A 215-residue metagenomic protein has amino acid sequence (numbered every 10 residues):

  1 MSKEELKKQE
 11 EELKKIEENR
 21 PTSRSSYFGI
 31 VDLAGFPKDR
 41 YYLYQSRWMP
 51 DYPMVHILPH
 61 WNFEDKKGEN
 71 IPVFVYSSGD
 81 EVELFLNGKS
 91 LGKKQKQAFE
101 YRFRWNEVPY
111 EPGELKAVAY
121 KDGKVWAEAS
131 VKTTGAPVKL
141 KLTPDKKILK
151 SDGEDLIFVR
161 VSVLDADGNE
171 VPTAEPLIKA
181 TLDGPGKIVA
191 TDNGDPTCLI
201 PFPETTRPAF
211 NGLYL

Functional and structural regions predicted by a protein language model:
M1-Q97, R102-V125: Extended substrate-binding grooves/exosites of carbohydrate-active enzymes
F63-G68, I148-I157: Short, solvent-exposed loop/linker segments at the N-terminal edge of repeated beta-sheet extracellular domains
V73-S77, V118, E154-P172, I178: Beta-strand-rich structural segments
K96, V138-L142, A180-T197: Short aromatic-acidic-glycine turn motif
Q97-R104, T197-L215: Aromatic sugar-binding surface patches on proteins that engage polysaccharides or sugar-phosphate polymers
Y110-E114, E154-L156, N211: Extracellular Ig-like/FN3 beta-sandwich strand-entry sites
K124-G135: Edge beta-strands of extracellular beta-sandwich domains
T134-D152: Low-complexity, acidic Ser/Thr/Pro/Gly-rich terminal tails and inter-domain linkers that flank the onset of structured
